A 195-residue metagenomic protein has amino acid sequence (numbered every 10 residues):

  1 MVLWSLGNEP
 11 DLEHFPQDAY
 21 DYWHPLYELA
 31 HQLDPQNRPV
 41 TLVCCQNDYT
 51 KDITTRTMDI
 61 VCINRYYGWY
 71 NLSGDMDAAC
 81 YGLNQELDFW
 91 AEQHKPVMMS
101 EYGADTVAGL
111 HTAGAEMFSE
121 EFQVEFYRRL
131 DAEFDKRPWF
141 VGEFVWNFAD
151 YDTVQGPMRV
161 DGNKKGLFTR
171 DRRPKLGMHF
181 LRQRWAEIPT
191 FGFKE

Functional and structural regions predicted by a protein language model:
V2, D21-D34, V40, C44-C45 (+1 more regions): Substrate-binding clefts and catalytic carboxylate motifs of secreted carbohydrate-active enzymes
L3-N8: Aromatic- and acidic-residue-enriched carbohydrate-binding clefts of CAZyme catalytic domains
P10-H14, D48-K51: Short, small-residue-enriched loops and turns at beta-alpha junctions that line or gate enzyme active sites
L12-P16, Y70-S73: A generic structural signal for short coil/turn motifs at secondary-structure boundaries
